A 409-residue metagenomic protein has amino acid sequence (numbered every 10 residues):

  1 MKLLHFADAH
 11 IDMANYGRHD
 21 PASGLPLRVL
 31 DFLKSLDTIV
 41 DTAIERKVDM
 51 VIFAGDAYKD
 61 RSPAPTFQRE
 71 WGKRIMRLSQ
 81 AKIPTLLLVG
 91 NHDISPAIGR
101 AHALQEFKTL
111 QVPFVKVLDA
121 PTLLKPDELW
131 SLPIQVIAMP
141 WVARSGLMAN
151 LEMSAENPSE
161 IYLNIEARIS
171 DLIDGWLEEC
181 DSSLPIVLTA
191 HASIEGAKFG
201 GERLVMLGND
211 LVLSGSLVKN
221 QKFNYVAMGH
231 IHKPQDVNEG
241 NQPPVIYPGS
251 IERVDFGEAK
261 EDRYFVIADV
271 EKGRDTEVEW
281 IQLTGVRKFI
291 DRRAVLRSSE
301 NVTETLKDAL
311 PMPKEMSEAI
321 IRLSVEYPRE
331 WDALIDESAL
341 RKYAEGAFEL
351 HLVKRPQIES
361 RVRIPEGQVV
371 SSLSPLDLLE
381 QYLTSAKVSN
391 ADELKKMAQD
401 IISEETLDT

Functional and structural regions predicted by a protein language model:
M1-L4: Extreme N-terminal starter segment of soluble prokaryotic enzymes
D8, L36, V51, D56 (+8 more regions): Divalent metal-coordination and catalytic microenvironments
H10-M13, K59-R61, L87-H102, L124-K125 (+4 more regions): Active-site environment of divalent metal-dependent phosphoester hydrolases
I11, H102-L211, P248: Conserved catalytic scaffold of divalent metal-dependent phosphoesterases
P21-P126, G215-F223: Core catalytic region of metal-dependent phosphoesterases/phosphodiesterases, especially metallo-beta-lactamase-like
T66-G72, V205-V212, E337-R341: Charged helix-capping and loop-helix junction motifs
I194-R274: Conserved beta-sheet core of the metallophosphoesterase superfamily
V270-T409: Accessory, non-catalytic peripheral segments of nucleic-acid enzymes
